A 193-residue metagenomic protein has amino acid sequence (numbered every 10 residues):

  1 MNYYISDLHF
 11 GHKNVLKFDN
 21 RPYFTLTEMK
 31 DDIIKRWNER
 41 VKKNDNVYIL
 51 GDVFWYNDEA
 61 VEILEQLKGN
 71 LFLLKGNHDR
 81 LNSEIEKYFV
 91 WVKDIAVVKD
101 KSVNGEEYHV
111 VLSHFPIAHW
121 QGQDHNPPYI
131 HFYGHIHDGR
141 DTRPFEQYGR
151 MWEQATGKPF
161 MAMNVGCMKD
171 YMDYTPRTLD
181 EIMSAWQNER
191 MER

Functional and structural regions predicted by a protein language model:
M1-A60, V165-D170: N-terminal active-site segment of His-dependent metallophosphoesterases
I5-D7, V47-D52, L71-N77, L112-S113 (+2 more regions): Active-site neighborhood of phospho(di)ester-bond hydrolases with catalytic His/Asp-centered motifs
F10, W55, D79, I117 (+1 more regions): Short, glycine/acidic-enriched loop or turn micro-motifs at the edges of active sites
P22-F24, Y48-L50, F72-K75, S83-K87 (+2 more regions): Short linear motifs at secondary-structure transitions and domain/linker junctions
T25-R40, G69-K87, N164-Q187: A short, conserved beta-to-alpha structural element at the edge of catalytic cores that scaffolds binding
K42-N44, D58, L67-L71, P127 (+1 more regions): Short glycine/proline-enriched coil/turn segments at helix->beta-strand junctions
L50-L67, K75, R80-D94, Q121-H125 (+1 more regions): Metal-dependent catalytic neighborhoods of phosphoester/phosphodiester hydrolases
Y88-R193: Conserved beta-sheet core of the metallophosphoesterase superfamily
